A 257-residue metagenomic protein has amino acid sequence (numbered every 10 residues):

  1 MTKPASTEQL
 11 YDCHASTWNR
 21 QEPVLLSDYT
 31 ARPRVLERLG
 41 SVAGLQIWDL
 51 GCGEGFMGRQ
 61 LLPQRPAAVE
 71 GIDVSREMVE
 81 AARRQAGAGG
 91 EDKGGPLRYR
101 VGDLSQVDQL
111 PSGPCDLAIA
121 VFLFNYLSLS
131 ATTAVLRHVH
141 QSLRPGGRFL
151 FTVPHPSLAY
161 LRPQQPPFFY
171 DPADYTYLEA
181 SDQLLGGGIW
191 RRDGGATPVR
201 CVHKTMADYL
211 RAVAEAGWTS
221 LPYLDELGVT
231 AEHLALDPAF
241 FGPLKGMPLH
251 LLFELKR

Functional and structural regions predicted by a protein language model:
M1-V42, F56-Q60: Conserved class I S-adenosyl-L-methionine
S41-V42, S112, L136: A short, aliphatic-rich alpha-helical micro-motif
W48-L50, E54-V107: Class I SAM-dependent methyltransferase SAM/SAH-binding core
Q109-A118: A short acidic, Gly/Pro-enriched loop at the edge of an enzyme's catalytic core that lines a small-molecule cofactor
L117-A131: A short SAM/SAH-binding and catalytic strip from SAM-dependent methyltransferases
T133-P145: A short glycine-rich, Lys/Arg-flanked "PGG" loop and its adjoining helix->strand segment in the class I
L150-R211: SAM-dependent methyltransferase
A212-R257: C-terminal lobe and adjacent flexible extensions of AdoMet/dcAdoMet transferase-like proteins
